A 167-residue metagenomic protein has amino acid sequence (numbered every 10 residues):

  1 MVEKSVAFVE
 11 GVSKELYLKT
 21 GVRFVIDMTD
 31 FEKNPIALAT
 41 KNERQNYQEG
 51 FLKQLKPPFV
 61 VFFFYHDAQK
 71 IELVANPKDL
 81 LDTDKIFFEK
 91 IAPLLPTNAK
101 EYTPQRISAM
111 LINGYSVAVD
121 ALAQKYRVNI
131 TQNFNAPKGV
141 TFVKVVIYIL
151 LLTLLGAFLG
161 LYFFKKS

Functional and structural regions predicted by a protein language model:
M1-T141: Folded, non-transmembrane soluble domains that reside on the lumenal/extracytoplasmic side of membranes
T131-S167: C-terminal single-pass membrane-anchor helix
